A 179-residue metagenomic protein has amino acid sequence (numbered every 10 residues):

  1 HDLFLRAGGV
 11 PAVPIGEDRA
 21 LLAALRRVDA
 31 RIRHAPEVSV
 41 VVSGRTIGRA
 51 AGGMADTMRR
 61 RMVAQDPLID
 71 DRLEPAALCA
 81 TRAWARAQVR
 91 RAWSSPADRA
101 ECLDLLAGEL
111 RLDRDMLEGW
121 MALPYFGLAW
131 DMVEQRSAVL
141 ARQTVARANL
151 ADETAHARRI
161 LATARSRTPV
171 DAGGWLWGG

Functional and structural regions predicted by a protein language model:
H1-I15, A24-V28: Aromatic-glycine-rich donor-binding/catalytic loop that engages nucleotide-sugar donors across glycosyltransferases
D2, A20, S39: Active-site phosphate/pyrophosphate-handling residues
I15, G52-M58: Intrinsically disordered low-complexity regions specifically enriched for long asparagine
I15-L21, A35: Acidic donor-binding loop at a coil-to-helix junction in glycosyltransferase catalytic cores that engages
A23, V42-S43, T57-Q65: Donor-binding/catalytic cores of nucleotide-activated saccharide and glycerol-phosphate transferases/polymerases
R31: Residue-level detector of anion-binding/catalytic polar loops
P36-G52: Active-site donor/metal-binding and catalytic loop motifs of nucleotide-sugar-dependent glycosylation enzymes
D66-G179: Terminal low-complexity segments of carbohydrate-biosynthetic enzymes
